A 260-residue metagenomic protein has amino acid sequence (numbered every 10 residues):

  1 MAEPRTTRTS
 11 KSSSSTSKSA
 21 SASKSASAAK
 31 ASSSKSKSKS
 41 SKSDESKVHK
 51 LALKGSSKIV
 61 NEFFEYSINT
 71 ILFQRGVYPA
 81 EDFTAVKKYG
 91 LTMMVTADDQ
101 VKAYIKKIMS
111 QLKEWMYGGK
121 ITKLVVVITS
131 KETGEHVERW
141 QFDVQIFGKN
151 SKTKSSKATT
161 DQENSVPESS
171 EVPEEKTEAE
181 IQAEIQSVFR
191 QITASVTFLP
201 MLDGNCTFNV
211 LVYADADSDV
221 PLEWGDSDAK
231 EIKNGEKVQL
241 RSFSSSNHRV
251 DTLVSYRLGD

Functional and structural regions predicted by a protein language model:
A2-T96, Q100-K102, W115-D260: Long protein-protein interaction modules used by eukaryotic assembly/scaffold proteins
A103-S110: Eukaryotic beta-rich interaction modules
